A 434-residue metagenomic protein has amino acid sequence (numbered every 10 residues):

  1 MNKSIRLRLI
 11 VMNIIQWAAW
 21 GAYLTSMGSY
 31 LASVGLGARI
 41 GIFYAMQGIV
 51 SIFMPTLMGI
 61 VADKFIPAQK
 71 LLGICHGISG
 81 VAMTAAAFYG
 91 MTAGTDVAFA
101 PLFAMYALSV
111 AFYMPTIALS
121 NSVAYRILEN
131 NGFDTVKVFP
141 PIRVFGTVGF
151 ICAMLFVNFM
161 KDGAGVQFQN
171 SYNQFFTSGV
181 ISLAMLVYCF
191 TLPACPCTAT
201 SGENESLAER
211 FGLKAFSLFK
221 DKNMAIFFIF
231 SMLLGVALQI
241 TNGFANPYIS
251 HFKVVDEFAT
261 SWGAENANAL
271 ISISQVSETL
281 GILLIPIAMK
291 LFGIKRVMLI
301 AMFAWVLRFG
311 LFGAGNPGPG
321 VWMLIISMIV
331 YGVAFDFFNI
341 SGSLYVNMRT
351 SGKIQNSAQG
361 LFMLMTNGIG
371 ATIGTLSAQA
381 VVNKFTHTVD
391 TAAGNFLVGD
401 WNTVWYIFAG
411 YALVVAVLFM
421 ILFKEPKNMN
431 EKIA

Functional and structural regions predicted by a protein language model:
M1-I52, N223-A259, N266-A267, N339: Helix-loop boundary and gating motifs at the non-cytosolic
M1-K3, P193-I229, V254-A259: Juxtamembrane intracellular "pre-TM" segments in multi-pass secondary transporters
I14, H76-M83, T95-L119, V123 (+2 more regions): Hydrophobic core of transmembrane alpha-helices in multi-pass small-molecule transporters, especially MFS/SLC-type
I42-D63, A269-L284: Central cavity-lining transmembrane alpha-helices of secondary-active solute carriers, predominantly the Major
L57, A85-M91, I181-A194, G368 (+1 more regions): Multi-pass alpha-helical transporter architecture, strongest for 12-TM Major Facilitator/SLC carriers used
G77-D96, F303-P317: C-terminal ends and interior cores of transmembrane alpha-helices in multi-pass membrane transporters/permeases
F159-V180, A380-A412: A membrane-interface helix-boundary motif in multi-pass transporters
R296-G342: C-terminal transmembrane helical hairpin of 12-TM major facilitator-type secondary transporters
